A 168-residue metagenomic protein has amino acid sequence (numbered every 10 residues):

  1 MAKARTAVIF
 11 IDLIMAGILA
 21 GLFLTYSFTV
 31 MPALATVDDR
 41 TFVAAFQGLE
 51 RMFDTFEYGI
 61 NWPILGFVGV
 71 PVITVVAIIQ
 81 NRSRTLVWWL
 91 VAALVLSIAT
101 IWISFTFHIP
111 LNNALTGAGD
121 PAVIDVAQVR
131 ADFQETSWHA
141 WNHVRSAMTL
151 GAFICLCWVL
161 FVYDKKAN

Functional and structural regions predicted by a protein language model:
M1-I11, M52-W62, R82-W88, A131-V144: Membrane-interfacial loop-to-transmembrane-helix junctions in polytopic alpha-helical membrane proteins
A2-G17, I73-I101: Interfacial segments of alpha-helical transmembrane regions
I14, L65-G66, V95, V144-A147: Hydrophobic residues within alpha-helical transmembrane segments of multi-pass solute transporters/permease subunits
I18-L65, N112-E135: Interfacial loop at the N-terminal end of multi-pass membrane proteins
L19-L22, Y26, L96-I103, F107: Hydrophobic alpha-helical membrane-associated segments
F23, T74-N81, S104, L156-L160: Structural signal for membrane-spanning alpha-helices in multi-pass inner-membrane proteins, emphasizing helix cores
I64-V75, M148-F153: Core segments of transmembrane alpha-helices that mediate helix-helix packing or line hydrophobic substrate/ligand
S146-A167: A hydrophobic membrane-anchoring alpha-helix module
